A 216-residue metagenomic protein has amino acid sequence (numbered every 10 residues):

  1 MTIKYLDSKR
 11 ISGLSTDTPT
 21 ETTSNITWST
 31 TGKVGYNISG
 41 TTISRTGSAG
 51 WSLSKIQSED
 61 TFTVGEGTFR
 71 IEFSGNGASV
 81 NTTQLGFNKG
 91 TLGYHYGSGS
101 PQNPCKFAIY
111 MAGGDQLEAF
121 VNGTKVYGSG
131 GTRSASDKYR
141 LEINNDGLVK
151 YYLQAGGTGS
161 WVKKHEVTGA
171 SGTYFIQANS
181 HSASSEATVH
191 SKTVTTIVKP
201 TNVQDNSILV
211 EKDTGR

Functional and structural regions predicted by a protein language model:
M1-T18: Short, intrinsically disordered N-terminal pre-domain segments
P19-T22, S44-G114: Secretory/extracellular carbohydrate-interaction modules and structurally similar beta-sandwich "look-alikes"
E118-K138: Short, aromatic/His-centered strand-loop micro-motif at the edge of beta-sheets
G128-G131, Q154-F175: Short, solvent-exposed beta-strand-to-loop segments that form ligand-recognition rims of beta-rich domains
R133-A135, V198-G215: Extracellular repetitive beta-rich solenoid segments
A135-V149: Localized edge beta-strand/strand-to-loop motifs within extracellular or lumenal beta-rich domains
L148-A155, I208-R216: Short, surface-exposed terminal/edge motifs of secreted or surface/virion proteins that either
T168-I197: Ligand-recognition surfaces built from glycine- and aromatic
